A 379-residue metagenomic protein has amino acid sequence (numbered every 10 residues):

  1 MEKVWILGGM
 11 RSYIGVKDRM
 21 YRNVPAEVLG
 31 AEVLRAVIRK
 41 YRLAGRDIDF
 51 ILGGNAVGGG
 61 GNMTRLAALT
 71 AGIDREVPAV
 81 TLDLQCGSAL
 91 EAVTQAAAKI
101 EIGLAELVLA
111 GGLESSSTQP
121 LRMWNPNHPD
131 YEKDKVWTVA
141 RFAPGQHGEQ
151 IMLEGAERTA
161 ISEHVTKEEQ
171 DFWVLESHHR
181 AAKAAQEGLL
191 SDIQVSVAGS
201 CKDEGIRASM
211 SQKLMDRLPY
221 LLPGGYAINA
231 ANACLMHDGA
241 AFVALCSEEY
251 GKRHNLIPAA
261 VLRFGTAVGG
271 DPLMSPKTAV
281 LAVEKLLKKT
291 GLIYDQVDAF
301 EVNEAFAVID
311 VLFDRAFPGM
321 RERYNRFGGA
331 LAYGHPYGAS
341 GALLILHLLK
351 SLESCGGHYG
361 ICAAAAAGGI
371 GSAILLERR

Functional and structural regions predicted by a protein language model:
M1-P25, D216-P276, L281, K288-K289 (+4 more regions): Condensing-enzyme catalytic core mediating Claisen C-C bond formation in acyl metabolism
R11, N23-A31, K40, E169-R253 (+1 more regions): N-terminal extracellular/periplasmic Venus flytrap/periplasmic-binding protein-like
R22-G87, E91-Q95, K99-I100, A105-L107 (+4 more regions): Conserved beta-ketoacyl condensing-enzyme motif
A26-Y41, M63, A67, A92 (+5 more regions): Short, well-ordered amphipathic alpha-helical segments that serve as non-catalytic structural scaffolds within diverse
R35-D47, T159, E163-H164, G251-P258 (+2 more regions): Phosphate/pyrophosphate-binding loops at sites that engage ATP/ADP/AMP, CoA/4′-phosphopantetheine, polyphosphate
G54-E106, Q146-I151, S209-L235, A316-L344 (+2 more regions): Conserved catalytic cysteine-centered active-site region of acyl-thioester-dependent Claisen-condensing enzymes
L84-E114, A160-L190, V243-E249, R315 (+2 more regions): Active-site-proximal alpha-helical scaffold in enzymes
E157, S200-C201, R263, G269-A332: Active-site pocket-lining segment
